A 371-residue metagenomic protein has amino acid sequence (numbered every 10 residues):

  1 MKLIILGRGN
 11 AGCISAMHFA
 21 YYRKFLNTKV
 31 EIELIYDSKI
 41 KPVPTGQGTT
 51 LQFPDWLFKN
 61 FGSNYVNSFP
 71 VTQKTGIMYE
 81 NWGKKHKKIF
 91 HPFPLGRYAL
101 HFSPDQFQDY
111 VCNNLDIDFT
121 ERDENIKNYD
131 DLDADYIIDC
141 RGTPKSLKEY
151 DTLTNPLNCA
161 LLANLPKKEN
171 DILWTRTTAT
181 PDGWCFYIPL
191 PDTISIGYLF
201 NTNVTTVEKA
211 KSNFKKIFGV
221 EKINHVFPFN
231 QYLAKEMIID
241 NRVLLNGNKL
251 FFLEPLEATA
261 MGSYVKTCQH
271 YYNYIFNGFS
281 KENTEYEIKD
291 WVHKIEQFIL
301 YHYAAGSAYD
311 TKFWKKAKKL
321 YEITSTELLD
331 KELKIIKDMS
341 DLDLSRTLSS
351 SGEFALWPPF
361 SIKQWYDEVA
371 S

Functional and structural regions predicted by a protein language model:
M1-A11: Beta1/beta-strand and adjacent pyrophosphate-binding region of the FAD-binding site in flavoprotein oxidoreductases
M17, Y21-F25, N113, N273: Short, well-ordered alpha-helices that flank and scaffold nucleotide-derived cofactor binding pockets
A20-T45: Glycine-rich FAD pyrophosphate-binding loop
S38-K87: N-terminal FAD cofactor-binding segment of flavoenzymes
H86-Q108, L190-N201: Helix-loop-beta segment of a Rossmann-like dinucleotide-binding subdomain
Y110-G219: Predominantly flavin-linked oxidoreductase catalytic cores and closely associated redox partners
F200-A304: FAD/FMN-dependent oxidoreductases across multiple families
N277-S371: Long, low-complexity C-terminal extensions of enzymes
